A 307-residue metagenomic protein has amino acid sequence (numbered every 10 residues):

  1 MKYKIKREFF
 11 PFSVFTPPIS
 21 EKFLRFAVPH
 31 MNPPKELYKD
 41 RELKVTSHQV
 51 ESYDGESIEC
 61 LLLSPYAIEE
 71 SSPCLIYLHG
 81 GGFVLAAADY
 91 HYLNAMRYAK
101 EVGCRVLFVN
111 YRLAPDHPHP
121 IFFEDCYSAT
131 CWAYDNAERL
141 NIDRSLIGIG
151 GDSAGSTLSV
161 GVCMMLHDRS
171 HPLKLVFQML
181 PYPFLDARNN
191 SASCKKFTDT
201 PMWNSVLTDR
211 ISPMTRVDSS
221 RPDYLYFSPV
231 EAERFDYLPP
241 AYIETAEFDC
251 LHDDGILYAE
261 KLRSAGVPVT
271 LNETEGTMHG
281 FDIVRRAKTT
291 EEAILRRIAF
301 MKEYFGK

Functional and structural regions predicted by a protein language model:
M1-P65, F305-K307: A glycine/proline-hinged amphipathic helix-loop "lid/cap" segment that gates access to hydrophobic ligand pockets
S71-G81: Short beta-strand element of the alpha/beta-hydrolase
D89-V109: Short amphipathic alpha-helix adjacent to the substrate-entry channel of hydrolases
H117-R139, R297: Alpha/beta-hydrolase active-site loop
Y134-I149, R169: Gly/Ser-rich "nucleophile elbow"/oxyanion-hole loop immediately N-terminal to the catalytic nucleophile in hydrolases
M164-S220: Hydrolase active-site cap/lid region
I243-T245: Short beta-strand/loop motif that positions the catalytic acidic residue of the alpha/beta-hydrolase fold
R286-K307: Catalytic active-site module of serine/aspartate enzymes centered on a nucleophile-bearing elbow/loop
